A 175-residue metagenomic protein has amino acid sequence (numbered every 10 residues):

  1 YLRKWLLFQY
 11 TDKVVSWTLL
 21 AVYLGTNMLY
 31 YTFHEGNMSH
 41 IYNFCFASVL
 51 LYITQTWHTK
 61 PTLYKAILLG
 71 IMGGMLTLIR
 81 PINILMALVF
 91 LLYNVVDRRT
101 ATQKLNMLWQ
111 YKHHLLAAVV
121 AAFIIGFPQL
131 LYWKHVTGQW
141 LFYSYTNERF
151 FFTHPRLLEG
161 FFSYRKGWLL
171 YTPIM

Functional and structural regions predicted by a protein language model:
L2-T26, C45, K60-L68: Transmembrane-helix signature of polytopic, membrane-embedded enzymes that assemble or transfer cell-envelope glycans
L7-Y10, I53-T59, L92-T102: Structural signal for the C-terminal ends of transmembrane alpha-helices and the immediately following loop
L19, K65-R80, A87-L91, F123-I124: Membrane-interface alpha helices of multi-pass inner-membrane proteins
L19-V49, I53, G74, L78-N83: Aromatic- and kink-enriched transmembrane "portal" helix at the membrane-lumen/periplasm boundary that abuts
Y30, Y64-M72, T153-F161: Alpha-helical membrane-protein architecture signal
Y42-G73, V89-F90: Specific aromatic-rich, kink-prone transmembrane helix
L63-K65, Q103-V120: Membrane-interfacial entry segments at the cytosolic side of transmembrane helices
V89, Y93, K112-M175: Membrane-lumen/periplasm interface segments of specific transmembrane helices in polyprenyl phosphate-linked
